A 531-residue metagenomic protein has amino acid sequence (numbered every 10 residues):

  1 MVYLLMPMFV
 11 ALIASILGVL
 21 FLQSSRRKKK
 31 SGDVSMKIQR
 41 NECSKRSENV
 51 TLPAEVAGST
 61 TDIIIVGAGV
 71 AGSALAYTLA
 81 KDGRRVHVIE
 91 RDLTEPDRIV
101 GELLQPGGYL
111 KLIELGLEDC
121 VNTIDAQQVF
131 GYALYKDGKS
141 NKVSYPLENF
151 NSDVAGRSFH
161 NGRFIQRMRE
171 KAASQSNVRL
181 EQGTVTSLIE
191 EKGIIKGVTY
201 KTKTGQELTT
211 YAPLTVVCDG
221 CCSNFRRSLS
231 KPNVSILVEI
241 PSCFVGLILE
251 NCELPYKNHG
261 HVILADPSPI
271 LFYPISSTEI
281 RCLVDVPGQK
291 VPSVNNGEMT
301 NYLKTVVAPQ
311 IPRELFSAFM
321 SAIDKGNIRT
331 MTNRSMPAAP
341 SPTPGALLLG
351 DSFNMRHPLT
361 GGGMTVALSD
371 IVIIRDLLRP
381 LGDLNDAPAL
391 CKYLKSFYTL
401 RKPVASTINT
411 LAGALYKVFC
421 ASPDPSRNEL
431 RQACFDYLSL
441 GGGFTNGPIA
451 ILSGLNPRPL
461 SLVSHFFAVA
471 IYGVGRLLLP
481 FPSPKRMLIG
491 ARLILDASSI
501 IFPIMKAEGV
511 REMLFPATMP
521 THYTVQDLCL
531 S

Functional and structural regions predicted by a protein language model:
M1-V10: Feature marks short, highly hydrophobic, charge-poor N-terminal signal-anchor/signal peptide-like helices that anchor
I16-K28, M320, D376-S531: C-terminal helical "tail/cap" subdomain of flavin- and related membrane-associated enzymes
S25-T61, G205: A short, basic/flexible loop-to-alpha-helix module at the beginning of a structural domain
C43-K45, K290-Y398: FAD/FMN-dependent oxidoreductases across multiple families
L52-A71, H87: Beta1/beta-strand and adjacent pyrophosphate-binding region of the FAD-binding site in flavoprotein oxidoreductases
G58-T60, L110, E118-L229, V234 (+1 more regions): Conserved N-terminal helical subregion
I64-A68, Y77-V100: Glycine-rich FAD pyrophosphate-binding loop
S187, I194, T199-P342: Conserved FAD-binding catalytic core of PHBH/FMO-like flavoproteins
